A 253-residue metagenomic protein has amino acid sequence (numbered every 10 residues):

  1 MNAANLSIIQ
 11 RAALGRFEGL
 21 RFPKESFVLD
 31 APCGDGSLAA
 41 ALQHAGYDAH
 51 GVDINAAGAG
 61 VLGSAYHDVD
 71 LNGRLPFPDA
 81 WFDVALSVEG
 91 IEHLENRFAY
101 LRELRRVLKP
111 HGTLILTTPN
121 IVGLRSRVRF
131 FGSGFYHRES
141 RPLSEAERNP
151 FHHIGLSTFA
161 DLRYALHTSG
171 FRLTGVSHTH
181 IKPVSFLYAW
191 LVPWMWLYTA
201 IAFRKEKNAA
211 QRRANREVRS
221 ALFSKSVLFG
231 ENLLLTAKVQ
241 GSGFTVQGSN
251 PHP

Functional and structural regions predicted by a protein language model:
M1-A80, V84-V88, F98-L101, G155-F159 (+4 more regions): Conserved N-terminal segment of class I S-adenosyl-L-methionine
G36, E95-A99, P119, S126: Short N-terminal helix/helix-N-cap motif within the alpha/beta-hydrolase-1
E89-H93: Short catalytic micro-motifs in class I SAM-dependent methyltransferases
F98-T113: A short glycine-rich, Lys/Arg-flanked "PGG" loop and its adjoining helix->strand segment in the class I
I115-S140: Conserved class I S-adenosyl-L-methionine
E145-D161: Acceptor-substrate binding/catalytic loop of class I
F159-S177: A SAM-dependent methyltransferase catalytic signature shared across enzymes that methylate proteins
V239-P253: Short, basic, low-complexity termini and linkers enriched in Ser/Thr/Gly/Pro that act as targeting/leader peptides
